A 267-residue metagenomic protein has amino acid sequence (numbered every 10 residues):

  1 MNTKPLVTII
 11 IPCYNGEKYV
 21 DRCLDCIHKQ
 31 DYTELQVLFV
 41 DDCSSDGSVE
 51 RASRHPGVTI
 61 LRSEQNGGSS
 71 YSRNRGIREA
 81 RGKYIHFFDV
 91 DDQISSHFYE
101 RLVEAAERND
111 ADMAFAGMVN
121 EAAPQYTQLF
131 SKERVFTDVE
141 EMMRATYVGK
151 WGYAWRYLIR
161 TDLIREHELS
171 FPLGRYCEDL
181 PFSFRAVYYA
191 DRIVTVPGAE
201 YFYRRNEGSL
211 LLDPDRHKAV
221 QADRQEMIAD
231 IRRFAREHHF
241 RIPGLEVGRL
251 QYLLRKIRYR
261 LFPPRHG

Functional and structural regions predicted by a protein language model:
M1-D223, L261: Nucleotide-sugar donor-binding/catalytic module of glycosyltransferases that assemble extracellular/cell-envelope
E140-R144, R232, Q251: Generic detector of well-ordered alpha-helical segments enriched in charged/polar residues, highlighting helical
A222-E226, I242-G267: Non-catalytic, C-terminal membrane-associated alpha-helical segments of glycosyltransferases
E226-R233: Amphipathic alpha-helices of TPR/Sel1-like and other helical repeat/solenoid scaffolds
E237-H239: Short, solvent-exposed, charged loop/turn and helix-capping segments that join or cap alpha-helices on peripheral
